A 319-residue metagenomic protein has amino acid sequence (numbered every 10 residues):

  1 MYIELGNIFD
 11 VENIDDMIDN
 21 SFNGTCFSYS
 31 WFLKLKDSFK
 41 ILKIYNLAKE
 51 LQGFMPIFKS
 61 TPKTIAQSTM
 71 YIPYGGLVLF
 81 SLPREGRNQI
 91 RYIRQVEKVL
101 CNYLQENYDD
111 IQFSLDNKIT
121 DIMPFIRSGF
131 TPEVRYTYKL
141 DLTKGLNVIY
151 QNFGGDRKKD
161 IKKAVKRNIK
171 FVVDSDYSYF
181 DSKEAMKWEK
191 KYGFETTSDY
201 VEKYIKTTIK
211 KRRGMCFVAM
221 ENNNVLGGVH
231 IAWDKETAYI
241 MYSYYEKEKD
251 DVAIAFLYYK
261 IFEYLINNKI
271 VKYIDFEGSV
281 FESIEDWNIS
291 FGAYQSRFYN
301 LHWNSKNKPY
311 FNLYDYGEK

Functional and structural regions predicted by a protein language model:
Y2-A48, Q52-T64, D116-K249: A conserved beta-strand-loop-helix scaffold within acyl/acetyltransferase catalytic domains
F39, E106-D110, G214, K269-V271: Short, high-confidence coil segments that cap the C-terminus of an alpha-helix and link into the following beta-strand
T61-G76: Conserved acyl-donor/pantetheine-binding loop and adjacent beta-alpha core of acyl/acetyltransferases and related
Y74-R91, K187-Y192, Y244-D251: Short histidine-centered catalytic/ligand-binding loop motif
F80-L82, K210-L313: Aromatic (often tryptophan-rich) hydrophobic motifs at membrane interfaces
R87-C101, D250-E263: Conserved acetyl-CoA-binding loop-helix of GNAT-fold acetyltransferases
K98-D110, S114: Short, acidic/charged, Gly/Pro-enriched secondary-structure junctions
F113-D121, F276-S283: Conserved beta-strand-loop-alpha-helix junction that forms the acyl-donor binding cleft
